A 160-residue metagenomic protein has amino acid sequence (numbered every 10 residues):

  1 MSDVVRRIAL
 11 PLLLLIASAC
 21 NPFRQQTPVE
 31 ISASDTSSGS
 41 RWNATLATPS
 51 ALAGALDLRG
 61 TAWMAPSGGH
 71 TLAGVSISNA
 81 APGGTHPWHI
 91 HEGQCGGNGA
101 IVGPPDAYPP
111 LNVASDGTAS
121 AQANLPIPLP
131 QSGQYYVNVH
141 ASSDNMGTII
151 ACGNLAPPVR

Functional and structural regions predicted by a protein language model:
M1-A9: Bacterial N-terminal signal peptides that target proteins for export
L10-L14: Hydrophobic helical h-region of N-terminal Sec-dependent signal peptides in bacterial secretory/periplasmic proteins
I16-A19: C-terminal motif of bacterial Sec signal peptides marking the signal peptidase cleavage site
N21-P87, H91-R160: N-terminal leader/targeting pre-sequences
